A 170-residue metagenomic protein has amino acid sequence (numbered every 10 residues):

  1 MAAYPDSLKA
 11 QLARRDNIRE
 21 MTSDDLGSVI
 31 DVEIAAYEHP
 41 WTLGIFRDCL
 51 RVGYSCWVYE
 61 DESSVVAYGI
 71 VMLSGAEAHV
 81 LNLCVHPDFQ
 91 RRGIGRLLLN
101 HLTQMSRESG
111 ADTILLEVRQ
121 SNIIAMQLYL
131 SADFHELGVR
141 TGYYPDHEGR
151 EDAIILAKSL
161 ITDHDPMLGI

Functional and structural regions predicted by a protein language model:
A2-P5, K9-Q90, R96-S109, G142 (+1 more regions): Acetyl-CoA-dependent GNAT
A2-Y4, E117, L130, H135-I155: Conserved catalytic-core motifs of GNAT/GCN5-like acyltransferases
V85, R119-Q120: Short amphipathic helical patch at the helix-1/turn junction of helix-turn-helix
I94, A111-I114, F134: Short phosphate-binding/catalytic loops that engage adenosine nucleotides
L99, N122-A125, G142-H147: Short glycine/proline-centered loop/turn elements that form peptide/ligand docking sites
M105, L128-A132, K158: Alpha-helical structural signal in soluble globular domains
S106-E117, L128: Conserved GNAT acetyl-CoA-binding A-motif
